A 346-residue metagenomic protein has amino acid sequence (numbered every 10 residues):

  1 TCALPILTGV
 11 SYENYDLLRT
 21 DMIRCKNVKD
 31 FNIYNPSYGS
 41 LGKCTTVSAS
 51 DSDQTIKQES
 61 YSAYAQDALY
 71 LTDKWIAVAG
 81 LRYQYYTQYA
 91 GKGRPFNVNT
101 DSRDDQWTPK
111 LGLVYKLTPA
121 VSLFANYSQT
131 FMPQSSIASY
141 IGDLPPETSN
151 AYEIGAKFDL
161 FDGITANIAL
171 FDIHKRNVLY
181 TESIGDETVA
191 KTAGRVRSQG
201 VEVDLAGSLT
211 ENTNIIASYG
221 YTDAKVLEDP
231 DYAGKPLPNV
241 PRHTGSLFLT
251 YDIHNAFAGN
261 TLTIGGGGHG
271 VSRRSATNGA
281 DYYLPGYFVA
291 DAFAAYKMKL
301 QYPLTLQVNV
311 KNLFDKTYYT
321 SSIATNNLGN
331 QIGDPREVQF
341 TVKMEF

Functional and structural regions predicted by a protein language model:
T1-L4: Short, small-residue-biased leader/transition segments that mark boundaries at the very start of proteins
I6-T118, S139: Signature of Gram-negative outer-membrane beta-barrel scaffolds
Y12-D16, Y83-Y89, Y127-P133, L170-R176 (+6 more regions): Transmembrane beta-strands of outer-membrane beta-barrel pores
D16, K116, S122-S128, P146-S208 (+3 more regions): Membrane-embedded beta-barrel scaffold of Gram-negative outer-membrane proteins
A68-Y70, D105, V114-K116, P146 (+7 more regions): Residue-level signature of outer-membrane beta-barrel architecture
T72-D73, D172, T192-T277: Gram-negative outer-membrane beta-barrel transporters
K74-A77, A120-L123, D162-A166, N212-I215 (+2 more regions): Repeated loop/turn-to-beta-strand initiation elements of outer-membrane beta-barrel proteins
Y152-E153, P238-F346: Conserved C-terminal beta-signal and adjacent last beta-strands/turns of outer-membrane beta-barrel proteins
